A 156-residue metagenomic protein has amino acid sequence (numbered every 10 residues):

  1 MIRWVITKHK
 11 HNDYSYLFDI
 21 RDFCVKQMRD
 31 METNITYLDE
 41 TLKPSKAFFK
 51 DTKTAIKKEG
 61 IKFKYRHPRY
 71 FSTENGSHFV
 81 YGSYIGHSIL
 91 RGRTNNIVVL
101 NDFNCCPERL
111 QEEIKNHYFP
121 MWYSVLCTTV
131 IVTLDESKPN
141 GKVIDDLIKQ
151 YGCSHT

Functional and structural regions predicted by a protein language model:
M1-T156: Short, flexible loop motifs at catalytic/binding sites
